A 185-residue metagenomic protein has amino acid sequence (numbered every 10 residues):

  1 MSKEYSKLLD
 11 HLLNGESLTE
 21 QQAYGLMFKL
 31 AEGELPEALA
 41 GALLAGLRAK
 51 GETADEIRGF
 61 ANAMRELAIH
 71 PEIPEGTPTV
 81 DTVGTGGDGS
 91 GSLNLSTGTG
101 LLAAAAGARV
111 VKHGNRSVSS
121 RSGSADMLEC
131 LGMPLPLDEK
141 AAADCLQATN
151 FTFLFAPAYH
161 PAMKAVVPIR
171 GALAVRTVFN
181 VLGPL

Functional and structural regions predicted by a protein language model:
M1-G91: Acidic, glycine/proline-rich low-complexity segments that act as flexible tails and inter-domain linkers
S17, D88-G91, R116, A125 (+1 more regions): Gly/Ser/Thr-rich beta-alpha loop segments that engage phosphate groups in nucleotides
L44, L93-T149: A glycine-rich phosphate/pyrophosphate-binding beta-strand-loop-alpha-helix module
D81-T82, V110-G114, L135-E139, F153-F155 (+1 more regions): General beta-strand structural signal in soluble alpha/beta enzymes
G84-G89, G114-S120, Y159: Acidic, glycine-rich active-site loops and adjacent beta-strand->loop/helix elements that engage anionic groups
A141-L185: Phosphate/diphosphate-binding glycine-rich loops and adjacent basic-rich segments that engage nucleotide
